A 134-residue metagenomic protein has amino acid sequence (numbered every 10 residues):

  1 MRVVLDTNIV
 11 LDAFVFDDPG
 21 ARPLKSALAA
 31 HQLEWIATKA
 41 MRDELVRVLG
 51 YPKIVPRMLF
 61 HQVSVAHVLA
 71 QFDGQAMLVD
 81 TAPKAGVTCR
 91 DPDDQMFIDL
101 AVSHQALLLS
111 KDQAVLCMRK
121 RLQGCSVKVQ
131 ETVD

Functional and structural regions predicted by a protein language model:
M1-A37: Short, well-structured N-terminal submotif of metal-dependent ribonuclease cores
L5, V79-A82, K111: Short beta-strands and strand-loop turn motifs
I9-V10, M41, A114-V115: Alpha-helix capping/helix-boundary segments
A13-F14, V48, R57, M118-R119: Residues that scaffold the ATP/ADP-binding catalytic core of kinase and kinase-like folds
D17-G20, L24-K25, G50-Y51, L122-C125: Short, glycine/charged-enriched secondary-structure capping and boundary segments
P19, I36, V63, T88-Q95: Residues at secondary-structure transition points
A27-K84: PIN-domain endoribonuclease scaffold, especially VapC-family toxins
T88, Q95-I98, V102-L109, Q113-D134: Acidic, PIN/NYN-like endoribonuclease modules and their adjacent C-terminal/linker elements
